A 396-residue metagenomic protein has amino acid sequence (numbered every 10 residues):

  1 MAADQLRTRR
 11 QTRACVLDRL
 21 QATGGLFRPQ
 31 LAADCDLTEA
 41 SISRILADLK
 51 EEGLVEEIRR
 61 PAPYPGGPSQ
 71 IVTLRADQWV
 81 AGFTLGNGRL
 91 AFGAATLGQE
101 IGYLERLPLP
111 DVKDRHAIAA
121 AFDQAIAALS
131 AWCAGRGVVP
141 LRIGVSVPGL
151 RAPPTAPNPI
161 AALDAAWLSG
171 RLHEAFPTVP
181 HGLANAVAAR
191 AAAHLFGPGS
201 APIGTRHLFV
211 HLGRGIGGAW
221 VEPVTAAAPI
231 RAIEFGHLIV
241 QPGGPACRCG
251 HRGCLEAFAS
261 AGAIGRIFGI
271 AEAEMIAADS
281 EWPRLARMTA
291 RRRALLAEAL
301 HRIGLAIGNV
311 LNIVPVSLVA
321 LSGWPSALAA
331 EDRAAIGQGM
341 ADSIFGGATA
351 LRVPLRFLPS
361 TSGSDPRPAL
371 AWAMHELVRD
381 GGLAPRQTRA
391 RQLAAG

Functional and structural regions predicted by a protein language model:
M1-R60, P65-P108, K113-D123, A127-A128 (+3 more regions): ATP-binding/phosphotransfer module of carbohydrate and carboxylate kinases, centering on a glycine-rich
P61, P148-R151, G213-G215, P325-S326: Short glycine-rich anion-binding loops that position phosphate/pyrophosphate groups of nucleotides and phosphorylated
R75-D77, A95-L97, P148-L150, P223 (+3 more regions): Generic beta-structure capping elements
G88-L90, L150-A152, G217: Short, acidic Gly/Pro/Ser/Thr-rich loop/turn segments
L90, L141-I143, I216, G236 (+3 more regions): Change "...and in nucleic-acid phosphodiester-cleaving endonucleases..." to "...and in nucleic-acid processing enzymes
L104, K113-I118, H173, V179-R287 (+1 more regions): Glycine/GP-enriched mid-protein hinge/lid loop-to-helix segment characteristic of carbohydrate kinases
L104-R106, D111-R206, R333-D342: Glycine-rich phosphate-binding loop and adjoining helix at the ATP-binding site of ATP-dependent phosphoryl-transfer
